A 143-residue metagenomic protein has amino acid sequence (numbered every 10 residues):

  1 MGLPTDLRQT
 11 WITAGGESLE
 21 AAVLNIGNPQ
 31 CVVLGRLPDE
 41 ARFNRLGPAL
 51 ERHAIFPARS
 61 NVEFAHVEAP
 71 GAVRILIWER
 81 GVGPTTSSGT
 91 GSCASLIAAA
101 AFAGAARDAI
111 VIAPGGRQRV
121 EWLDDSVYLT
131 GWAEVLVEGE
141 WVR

Functional and structural regions predicted by a protein language model:
M1-S87, L96-R143: Active-site proximal loop and beta-alpha junction motif in alpha/beta enzyme cores
